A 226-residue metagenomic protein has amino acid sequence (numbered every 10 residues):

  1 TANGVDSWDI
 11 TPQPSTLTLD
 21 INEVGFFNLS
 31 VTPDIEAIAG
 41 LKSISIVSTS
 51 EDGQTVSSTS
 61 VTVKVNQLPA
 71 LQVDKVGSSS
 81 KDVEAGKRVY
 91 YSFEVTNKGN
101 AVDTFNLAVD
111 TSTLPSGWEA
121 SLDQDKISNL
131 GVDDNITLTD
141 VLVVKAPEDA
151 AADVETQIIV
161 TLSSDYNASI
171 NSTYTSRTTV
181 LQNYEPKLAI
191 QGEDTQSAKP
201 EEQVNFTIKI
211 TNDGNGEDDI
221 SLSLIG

Functional and structural regions predicted by a protein language model:
T1-G226: Long beta-sheet-rich domains in secretory-pathway and surface-associated proteins
